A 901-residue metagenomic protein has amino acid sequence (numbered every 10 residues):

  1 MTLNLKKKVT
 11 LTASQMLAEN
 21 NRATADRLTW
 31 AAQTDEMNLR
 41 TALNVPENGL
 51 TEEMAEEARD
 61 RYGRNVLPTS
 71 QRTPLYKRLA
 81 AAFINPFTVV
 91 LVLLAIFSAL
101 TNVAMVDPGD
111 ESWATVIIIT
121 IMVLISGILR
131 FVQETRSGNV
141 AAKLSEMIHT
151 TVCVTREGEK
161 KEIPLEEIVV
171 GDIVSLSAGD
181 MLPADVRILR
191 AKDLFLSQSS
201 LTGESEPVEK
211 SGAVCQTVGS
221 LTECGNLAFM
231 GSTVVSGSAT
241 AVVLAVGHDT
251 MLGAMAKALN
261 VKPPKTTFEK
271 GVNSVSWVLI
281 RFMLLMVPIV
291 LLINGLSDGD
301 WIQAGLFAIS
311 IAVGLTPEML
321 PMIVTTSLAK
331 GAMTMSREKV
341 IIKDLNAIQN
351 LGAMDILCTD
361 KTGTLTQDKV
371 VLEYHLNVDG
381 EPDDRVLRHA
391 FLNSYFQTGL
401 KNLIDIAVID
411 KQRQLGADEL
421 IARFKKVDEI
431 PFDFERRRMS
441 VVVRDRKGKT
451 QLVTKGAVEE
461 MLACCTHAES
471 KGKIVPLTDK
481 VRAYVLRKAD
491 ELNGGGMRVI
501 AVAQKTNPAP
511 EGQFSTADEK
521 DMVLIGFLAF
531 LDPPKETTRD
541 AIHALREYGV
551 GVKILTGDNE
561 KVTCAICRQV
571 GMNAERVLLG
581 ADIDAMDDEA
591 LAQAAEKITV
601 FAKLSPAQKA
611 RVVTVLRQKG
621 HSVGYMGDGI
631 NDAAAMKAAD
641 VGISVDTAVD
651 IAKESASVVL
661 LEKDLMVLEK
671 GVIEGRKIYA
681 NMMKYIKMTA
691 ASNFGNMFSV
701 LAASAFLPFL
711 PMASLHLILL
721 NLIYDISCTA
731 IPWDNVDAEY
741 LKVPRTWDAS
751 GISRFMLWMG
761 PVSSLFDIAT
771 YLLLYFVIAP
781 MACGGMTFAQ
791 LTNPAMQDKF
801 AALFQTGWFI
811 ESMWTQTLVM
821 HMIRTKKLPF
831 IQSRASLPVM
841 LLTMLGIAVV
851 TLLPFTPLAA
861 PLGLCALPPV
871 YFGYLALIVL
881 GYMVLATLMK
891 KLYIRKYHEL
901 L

Functional and structural regions predicted by a protein language model:
M1-K160, E166-V169, V174-L182, R187-F195 (+6 more regions): Non-lumenal N-terminal regulatory segments of integral membrane proteins
R64-I96, G138, K160-K161, V218-L227 (+8 more regions): Soluble-to-membrane junctions at the N-terminal ends of transmembrane alpha-helices in multi-pass ion-transporting
A81-A104, I119-R130, H149-T150, W277-G295 (+7 more regions): Alpha-helical transmembrane segments of multi-pass membrane proteins, especially the membrane-embedded transport
L93-I118, V278-T316, A329, M333-K339 (+5 more regions): Helix-interface capping motifs at the ends of transmembrane segments in multi-pass membrane proteins
A104, I118-H149, R156, P263-T359 (+5 more regions): Hydrophobic alpha-helical transmembrane segments
F195, L201, G212, Q367-H389 (+4 more regions): Basic, amphipathic juxtamembrane/active-site segments that coordinate anionic phosphate or diphosphate groups
L227-V235, N350-L524, F530, H543 (+6 more regions): Cytosolic catalytic regions of ATP/NTP-dependent phosphoryl-transfer enzymes
V290, N294, P321, L328-K330 (+4 more regions): Membrane-embedded transport module
